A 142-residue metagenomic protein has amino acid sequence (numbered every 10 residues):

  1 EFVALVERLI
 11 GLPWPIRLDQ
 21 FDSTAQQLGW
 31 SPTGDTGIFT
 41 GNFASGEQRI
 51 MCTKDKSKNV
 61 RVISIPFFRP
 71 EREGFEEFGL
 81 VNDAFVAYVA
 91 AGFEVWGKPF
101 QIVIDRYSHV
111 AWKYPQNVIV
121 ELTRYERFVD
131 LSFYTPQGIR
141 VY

Functional and structural regions predicted by a protein language model:
E1-Y107, Y114-I119, T123-Y142: Short helix/turn-capping signatures at newly exposed starts of structured segments
